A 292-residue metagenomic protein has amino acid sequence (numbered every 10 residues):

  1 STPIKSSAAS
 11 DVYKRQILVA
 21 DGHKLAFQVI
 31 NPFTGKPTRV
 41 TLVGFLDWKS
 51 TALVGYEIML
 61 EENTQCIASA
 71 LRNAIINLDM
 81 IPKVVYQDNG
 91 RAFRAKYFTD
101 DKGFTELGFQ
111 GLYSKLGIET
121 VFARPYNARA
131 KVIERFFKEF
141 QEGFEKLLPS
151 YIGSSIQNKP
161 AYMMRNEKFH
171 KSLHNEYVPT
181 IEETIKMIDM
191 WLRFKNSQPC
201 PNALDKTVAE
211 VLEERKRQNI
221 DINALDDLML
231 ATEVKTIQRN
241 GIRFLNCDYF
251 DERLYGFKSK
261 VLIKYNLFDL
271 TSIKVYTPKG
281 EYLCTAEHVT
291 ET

Functional and structural regions predicted by a protein language model:
T2-A9, Y13: Single conserved hydrophobic/aromatic residue that forms the stacking wall/gate of nucleotide- or nucleobase-binding
K5, L46-D47, Y276: Hydrophobic alpha-helical segments, especially N-terminal targeting/anchoring helices
K14-I17, H23: Active-site cores of enzymes that catalyze phosphoryl transfer or operate on phosphate-rich substrates
Q16, W48-K49, I76-I81, K115 (+2 more regions): Secondary-structure boundary elements
G22-G90, V121-P125: A short, conserved beta-strand element enriched in hydrophobic/aromatic residues
F27, N175-T292: C-terminal, beta-rich DNA-binding module of retroviral/retroelements integrases
A92-R217: Globin-like tetrapyrrole-binding proteins
